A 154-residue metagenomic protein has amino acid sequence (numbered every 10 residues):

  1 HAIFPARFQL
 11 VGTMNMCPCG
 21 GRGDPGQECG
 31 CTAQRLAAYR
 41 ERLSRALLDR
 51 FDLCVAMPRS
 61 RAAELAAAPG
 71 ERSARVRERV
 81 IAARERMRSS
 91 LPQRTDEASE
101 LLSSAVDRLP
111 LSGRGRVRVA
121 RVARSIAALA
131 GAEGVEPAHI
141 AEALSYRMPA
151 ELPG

Functional and structural regions predicted by a protein language model:
H1-G154: Basic, amphipathic alpha-helical bundle interface domains used for macromolecular binding and assembly
